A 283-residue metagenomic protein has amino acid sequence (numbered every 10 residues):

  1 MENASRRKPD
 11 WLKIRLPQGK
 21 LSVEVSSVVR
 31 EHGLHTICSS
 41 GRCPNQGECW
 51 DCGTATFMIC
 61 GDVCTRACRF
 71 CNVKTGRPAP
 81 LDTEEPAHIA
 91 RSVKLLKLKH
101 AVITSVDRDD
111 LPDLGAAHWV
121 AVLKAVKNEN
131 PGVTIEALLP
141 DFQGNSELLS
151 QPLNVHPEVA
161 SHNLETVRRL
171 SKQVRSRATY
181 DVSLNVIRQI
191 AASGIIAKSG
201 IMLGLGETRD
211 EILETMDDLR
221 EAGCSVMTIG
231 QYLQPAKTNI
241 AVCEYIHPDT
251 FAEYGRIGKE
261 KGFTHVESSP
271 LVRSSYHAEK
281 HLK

Functional and structural regions predicted by a protein language model:
M1-T56, A87, R91-K97, A121-V133 (+2 more regions): Auxiliary Fe-S-binding modules of radical SAM enzymes
I37-C49, C60-T75: Local cysteine-cluster metal-coordination motifs and their immediate loop/turn environment, predominantly Fe-S cluster
D62-T65, L98, E165-V167, Y232-Q234: Short connector loops/turns at beta-strand edges and beta->alpha or beta->beta junctions
V63-T65, Q143, E207: Residues that cap or initiate secondary-structure elements
A67, L111, L170, K237 (+1 more regions): Glycine/Thr-rich phosphate-binding loops of Rossmann-like dinucleotide-binding domains
V73-H88, L95-S146, P152-N185, K198 (+2 more regions): Core AdoMet radical
